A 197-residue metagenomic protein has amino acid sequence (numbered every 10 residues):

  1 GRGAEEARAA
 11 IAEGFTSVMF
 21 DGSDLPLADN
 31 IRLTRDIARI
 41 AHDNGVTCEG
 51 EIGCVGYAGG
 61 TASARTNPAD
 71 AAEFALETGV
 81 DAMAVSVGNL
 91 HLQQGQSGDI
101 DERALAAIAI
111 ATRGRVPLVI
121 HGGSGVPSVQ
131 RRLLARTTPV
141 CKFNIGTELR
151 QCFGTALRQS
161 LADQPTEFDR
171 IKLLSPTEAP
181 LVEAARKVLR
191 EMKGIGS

Functional and structural regions predicted by a protein language model:
G1-R2, S124-V126: Short beta->alpha connector loops
R2-L118, R131-P139, L157-R158, G194-S197: Alpha/beta enzyme core
E51, G88, I120-G125, I145-T147: Glycine-rich beta-strand-to-loop/alpha-helix junction loops that act as flexible
S128-S197: C-terminal alpha-helical cap/extension of soluble enzyme domains
